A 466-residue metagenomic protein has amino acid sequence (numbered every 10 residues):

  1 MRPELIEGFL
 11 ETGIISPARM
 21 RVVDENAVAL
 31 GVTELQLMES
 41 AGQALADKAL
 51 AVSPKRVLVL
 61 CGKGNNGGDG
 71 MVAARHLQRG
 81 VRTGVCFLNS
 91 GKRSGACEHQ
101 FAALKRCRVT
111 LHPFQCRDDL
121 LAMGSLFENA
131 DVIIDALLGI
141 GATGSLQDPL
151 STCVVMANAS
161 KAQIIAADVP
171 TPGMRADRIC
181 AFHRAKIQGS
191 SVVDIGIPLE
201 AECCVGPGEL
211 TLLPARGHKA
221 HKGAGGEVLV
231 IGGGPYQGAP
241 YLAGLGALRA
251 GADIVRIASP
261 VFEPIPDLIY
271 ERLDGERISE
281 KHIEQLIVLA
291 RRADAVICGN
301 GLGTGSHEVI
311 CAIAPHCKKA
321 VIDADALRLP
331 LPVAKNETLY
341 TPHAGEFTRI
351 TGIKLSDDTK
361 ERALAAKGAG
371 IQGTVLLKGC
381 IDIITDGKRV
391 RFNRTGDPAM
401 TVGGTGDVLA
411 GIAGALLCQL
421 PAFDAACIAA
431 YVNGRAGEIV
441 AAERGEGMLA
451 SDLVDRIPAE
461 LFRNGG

Functional and structural regions predicted by a protein language model:
M1-N89, R93-S94, E98, V132 (+4 more regions): Small-residue (G/A/S/T)-rich helix-start motifs and N-terminal tracts that mark the onset
T83, F87, D148-P170, H316-P332: Short, acidic/small-residue loops that bind anionic groups at enzyme active sites
H99-V109: Conserved nucleotide-cofactor-binding alpha/beta core module
L104, L120, L126-I140: Feature captures the FAD/FMN-dependent oxidoreductase FAD-binding
C107-E128, I278-L289, L302: A structured beta-alpha segment of the ubiquitous adenosine-cofactor-binding alpha/beta core
T110-C116, V132-I133, G141-H183: Glycine/threonine-rich beta-strand-loop-alpha-helix active-site module that forms ligand/phosphate-binding
L138-T152, G303-V309, I350-G352: Glycine/threonine-rich flexible loop motifs
